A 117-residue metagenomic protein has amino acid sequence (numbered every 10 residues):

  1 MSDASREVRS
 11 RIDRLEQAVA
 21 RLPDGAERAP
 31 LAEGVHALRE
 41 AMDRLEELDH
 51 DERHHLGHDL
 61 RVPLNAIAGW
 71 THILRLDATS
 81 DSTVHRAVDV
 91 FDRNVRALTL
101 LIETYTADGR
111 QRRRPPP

Functional and structural regions predicted by a protein language model:
S2-D13: N-terminal assembly/transducer modules of large multi-domain enzymes, emphasizing dimerization/partner-binding
D3, Q17-H50, D108-P117: Conserved signal-transmission helix
Q17, R21, G69-D81, Q111: Conserved C-terminal segment of the DHp
E47-D59, R86, V90: N-terminal turn
H54, N65, G69, L100-R114: Conserved E/DxxT/N motif and adjacent residues on the DHp alpha2 helix of HisKA-family sensor histidine kinases
R93-L98: Short alpha-helical segment of the dimerization/phosphotransfer core of two-component systems
